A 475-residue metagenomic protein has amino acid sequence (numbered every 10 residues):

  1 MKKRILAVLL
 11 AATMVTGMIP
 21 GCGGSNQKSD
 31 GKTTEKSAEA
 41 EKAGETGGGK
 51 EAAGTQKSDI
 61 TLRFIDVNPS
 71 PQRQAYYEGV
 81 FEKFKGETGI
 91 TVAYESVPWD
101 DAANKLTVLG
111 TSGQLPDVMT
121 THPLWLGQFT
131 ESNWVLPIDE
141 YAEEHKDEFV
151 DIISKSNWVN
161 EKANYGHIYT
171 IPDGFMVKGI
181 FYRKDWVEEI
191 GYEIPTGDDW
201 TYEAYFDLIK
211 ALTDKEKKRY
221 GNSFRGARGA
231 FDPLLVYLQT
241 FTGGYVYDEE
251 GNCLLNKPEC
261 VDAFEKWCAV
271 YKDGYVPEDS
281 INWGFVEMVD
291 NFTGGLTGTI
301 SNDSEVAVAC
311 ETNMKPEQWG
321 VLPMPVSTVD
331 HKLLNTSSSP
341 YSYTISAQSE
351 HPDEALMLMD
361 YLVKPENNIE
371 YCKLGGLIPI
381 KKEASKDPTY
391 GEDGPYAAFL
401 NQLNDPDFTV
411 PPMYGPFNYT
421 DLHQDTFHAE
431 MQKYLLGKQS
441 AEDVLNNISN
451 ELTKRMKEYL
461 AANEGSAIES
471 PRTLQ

Functional and structural regions predicted by a protein language model:
M1-R63, G86, N450-Q475: Short, low-complexity disordered leader/linker segments with a strong preference for bacterial N-terminal type II
E41-Q56, P123-G179, A204, L208 (+6 more regions): Hinge/lid segment of periplasmic solute-binding proteins
G54, D139-I153, G197-D198, G243-D262 (+5 more regions): Short, solvent-exposed loop/beta-turn-alpha elements that line the ligand-binding surface or hinge of extracytoplasmic
G54-Q56, T61-Y77, G415-Y419: Extracytoplasmic "Venus flytrap"
V80-I153, E188-G191, D290-N291, G295-T299 (+4 more regions): Extracytoplasmic "Venus flytrap"/periplasmic binding protein-like
E82-K83, E87, T91, S112 (+8 more regions): Extracytoplasmic/periplasmic substrate-recognition and gating elements
I153-K155, N160, L322, K373-K433 (+1 more regions): Long, aromatic- and glycine/proline-rich binding clefts that accommodate carbohydrate-like moieties
F206-A211, E250-I281, M324: Glycine-centered hinge/linker elements that transmit conformational signals in sensory and ligand-binding systems
